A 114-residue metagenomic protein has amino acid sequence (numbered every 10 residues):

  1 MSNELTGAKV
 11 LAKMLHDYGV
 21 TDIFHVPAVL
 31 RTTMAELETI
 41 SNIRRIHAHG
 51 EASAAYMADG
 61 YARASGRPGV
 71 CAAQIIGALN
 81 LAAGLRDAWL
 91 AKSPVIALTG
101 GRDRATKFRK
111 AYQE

Functional and structural regions predicted by a protein language model:
M1-E114: N-terminal alpha/beta PP-like core and its mobile active-site loop of ThDP/TPP-dependent enzymes
